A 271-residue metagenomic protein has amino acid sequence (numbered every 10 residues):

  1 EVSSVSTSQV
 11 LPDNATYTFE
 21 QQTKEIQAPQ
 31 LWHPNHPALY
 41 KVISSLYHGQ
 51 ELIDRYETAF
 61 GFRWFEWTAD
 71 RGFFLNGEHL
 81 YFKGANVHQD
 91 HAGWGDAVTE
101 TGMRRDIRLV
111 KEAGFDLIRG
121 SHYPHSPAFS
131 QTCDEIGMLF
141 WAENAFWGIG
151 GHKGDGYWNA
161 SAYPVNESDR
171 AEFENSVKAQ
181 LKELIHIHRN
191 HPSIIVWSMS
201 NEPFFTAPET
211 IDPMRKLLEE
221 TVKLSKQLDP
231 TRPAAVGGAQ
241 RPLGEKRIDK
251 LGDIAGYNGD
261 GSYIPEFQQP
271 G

Functional and structural regions predicted by a protein language model:
E1-T132, I136-F140, Q180, I195-V196 (+2 more regions): Secreted/periplasmic carbohydrate-active enzymes, especially glycoside hydrolases
I107-V110, L117-G271: Substrate-binding/catalytic cleft of secreted carbohydrate-active enzymes, primarily glycoside hydrolases
